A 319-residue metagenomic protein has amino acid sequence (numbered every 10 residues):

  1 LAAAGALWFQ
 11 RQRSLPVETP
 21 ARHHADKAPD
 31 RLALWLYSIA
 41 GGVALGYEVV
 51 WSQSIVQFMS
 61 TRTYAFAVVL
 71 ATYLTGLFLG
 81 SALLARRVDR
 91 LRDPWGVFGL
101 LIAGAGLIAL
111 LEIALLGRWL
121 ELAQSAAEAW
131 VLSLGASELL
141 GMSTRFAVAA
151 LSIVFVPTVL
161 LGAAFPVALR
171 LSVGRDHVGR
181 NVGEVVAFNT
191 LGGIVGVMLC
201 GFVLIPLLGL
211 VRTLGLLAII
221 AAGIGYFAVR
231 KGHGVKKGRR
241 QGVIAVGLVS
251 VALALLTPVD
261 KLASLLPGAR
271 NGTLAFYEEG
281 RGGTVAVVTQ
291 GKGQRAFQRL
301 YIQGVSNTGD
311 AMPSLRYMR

Functional and structural regions predicted by a protein language model:
L1-R319: Alpha-helical transmembrane segments of multi-pass membrane proteins
